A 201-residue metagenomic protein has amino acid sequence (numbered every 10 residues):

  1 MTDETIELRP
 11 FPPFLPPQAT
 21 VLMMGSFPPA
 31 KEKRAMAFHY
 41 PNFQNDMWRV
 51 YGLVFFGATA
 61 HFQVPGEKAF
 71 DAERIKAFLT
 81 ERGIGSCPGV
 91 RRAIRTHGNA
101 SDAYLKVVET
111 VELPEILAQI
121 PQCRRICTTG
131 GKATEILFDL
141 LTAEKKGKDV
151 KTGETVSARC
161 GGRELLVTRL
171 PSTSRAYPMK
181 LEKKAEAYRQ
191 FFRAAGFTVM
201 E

Functional and structural regions predicted by a protein language model:
M1-P13, P17, P29, R34 (+3 more regions): C-terminal capping/extension of enzyme domains
F14, K76-L79, A118-Q119: Short, conserved, surface-exposed binding loops centered on an aromatic residue
T20-V21, R125: Structural motif
L22-M24, A30: Conserved active-site segments centered on acidic
S26-F27, T128-A133, S172: Short, well-ordered beta-to-alpha junction loops that form the rim of enzyme active sites and present histidine/acidic
E32, M36-L105: Short, surface-exposed acidic-centric catalytic microdomains
V50, V54, A133-I136, A194: Amphipathic alpha-helical segments that form well-ordered structural scaffolds and often line/cohere around active
E81-L140: Internal catalytic-core helix/loop-beta-alpha segment that presents or stabilizes conserved functional determinants
